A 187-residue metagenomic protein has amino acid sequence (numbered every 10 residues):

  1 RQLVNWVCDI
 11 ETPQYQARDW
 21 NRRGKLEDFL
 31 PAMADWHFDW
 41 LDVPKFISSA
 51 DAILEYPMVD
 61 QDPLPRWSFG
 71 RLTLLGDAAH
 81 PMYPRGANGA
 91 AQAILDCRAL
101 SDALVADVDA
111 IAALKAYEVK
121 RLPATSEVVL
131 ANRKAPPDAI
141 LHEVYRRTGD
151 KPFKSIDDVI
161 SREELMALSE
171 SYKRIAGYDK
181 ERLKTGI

Functional and structural regions predicted by a protein language model:
R1-E55: Conserved FAD/dinucleotide-binding core of flavoprotein oxidoreductases
Q2-W6, G70-R71, S161: A generic secondary-structure signal marking the coil-to-beta-strand transition
W20-G24, K45, S49, V59-D60 (+7 more regions): Generic preference for flexible, low-structure residues
D28-F29, M33, S49-D138: Conserved mid-domain beta->alpha element of the FAD-binding
V43, Y56, L64, A135-P136 (+3 more regions): Intrinsic-disorder/low-complexity coil detector
H80-P81, A91, R98-D109, E118-A124 (+1 more regions): C-terminal lid/capping helical subdomain adjacent to the catalytic/cofactor pocket in oxidative enzymes
